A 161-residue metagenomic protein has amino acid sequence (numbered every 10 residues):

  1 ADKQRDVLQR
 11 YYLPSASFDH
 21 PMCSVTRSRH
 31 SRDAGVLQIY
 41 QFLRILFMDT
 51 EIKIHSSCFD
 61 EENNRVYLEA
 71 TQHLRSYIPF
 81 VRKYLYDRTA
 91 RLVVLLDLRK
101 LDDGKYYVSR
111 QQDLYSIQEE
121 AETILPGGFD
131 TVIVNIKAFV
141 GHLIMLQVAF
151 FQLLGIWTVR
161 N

Functional and structural regions predicted by a protein language model:
A1-S15: Short acidic-aromatic low-complexity motifs
K3-R5, K53-H55, I78-Y84: Eukaryotic intrinsically disordered and solvent-exposed regulatory patches
R5, D33-V36, T89, V108 (+2 more regions): Generic preference for well-ordered alpha-helical elements
L13-L74: A solvent-exposed, acidic/Ser-Thr-rich amphipathic alpha-helical stretch
S17-D19, T26-R27, R75-P79, D103-K105 (+1 more regions): Eukaryotic short linear interaction motifs
I45-D49, H73-R88, I117-P126: Short, cysteine-centered beta-strand-loop-beta hairpins and adjacent loop/turn segments enriched in charged/polar
Y67-K105: Exposed beta-sheet edge and beta->alpha loop/turn motif
D97-N161: Terminal "cap-and-tail" regions of soluble proteins that handle hydrophobic small molecules
